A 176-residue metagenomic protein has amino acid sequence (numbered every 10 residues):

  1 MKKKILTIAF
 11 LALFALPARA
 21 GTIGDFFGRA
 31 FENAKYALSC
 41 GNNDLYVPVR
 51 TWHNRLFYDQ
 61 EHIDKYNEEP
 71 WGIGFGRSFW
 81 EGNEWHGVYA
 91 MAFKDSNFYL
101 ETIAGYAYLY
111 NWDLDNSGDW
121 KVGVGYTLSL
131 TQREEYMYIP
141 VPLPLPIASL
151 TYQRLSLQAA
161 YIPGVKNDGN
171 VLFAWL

Functional and structural regions predicted by a protein language model:
L11-R19: Hydrophobic h-region of N-terminal signal peptides that target proteins for export in Gram-negative bacteria
A20-S78: Short glycine/proline- and aromatic-enriched beta-strand/turn motifs that initiate or cap beta-hairpins
E32-G41, W80-W85, W112-V122: Short loop/turn motifs that connect adjacent beta-strands in outer-membrane beta-barrel proteins
C40, N54, T151-L176: Predominantly the C-terminal beta-signal and adjacent terminal strand-loop region of outer-membrane beta-barrel
N43-V47, H86-V88, W120-Y126, L157-A159 (+1 more regions): Transmembrane beta-strands of outer-membrane beta-barrel proteins
K65-N67, A92-I103, L130-P142, A160-A174: Solvent-exposed loop/turn segments connecting transmembrane beta-strands in outer-membrane beta-barrel proteins
W71-F79, E101-S117, P140-Y152, D168-L176: Feature captures outer-membrane beta-barrel proteins of Gram-negative bacteria and organelles
E81-G87, A148-A159: Repeated loop/turn-to-beta-strand initiation elements of outer-membrane beta-barrel proteins
